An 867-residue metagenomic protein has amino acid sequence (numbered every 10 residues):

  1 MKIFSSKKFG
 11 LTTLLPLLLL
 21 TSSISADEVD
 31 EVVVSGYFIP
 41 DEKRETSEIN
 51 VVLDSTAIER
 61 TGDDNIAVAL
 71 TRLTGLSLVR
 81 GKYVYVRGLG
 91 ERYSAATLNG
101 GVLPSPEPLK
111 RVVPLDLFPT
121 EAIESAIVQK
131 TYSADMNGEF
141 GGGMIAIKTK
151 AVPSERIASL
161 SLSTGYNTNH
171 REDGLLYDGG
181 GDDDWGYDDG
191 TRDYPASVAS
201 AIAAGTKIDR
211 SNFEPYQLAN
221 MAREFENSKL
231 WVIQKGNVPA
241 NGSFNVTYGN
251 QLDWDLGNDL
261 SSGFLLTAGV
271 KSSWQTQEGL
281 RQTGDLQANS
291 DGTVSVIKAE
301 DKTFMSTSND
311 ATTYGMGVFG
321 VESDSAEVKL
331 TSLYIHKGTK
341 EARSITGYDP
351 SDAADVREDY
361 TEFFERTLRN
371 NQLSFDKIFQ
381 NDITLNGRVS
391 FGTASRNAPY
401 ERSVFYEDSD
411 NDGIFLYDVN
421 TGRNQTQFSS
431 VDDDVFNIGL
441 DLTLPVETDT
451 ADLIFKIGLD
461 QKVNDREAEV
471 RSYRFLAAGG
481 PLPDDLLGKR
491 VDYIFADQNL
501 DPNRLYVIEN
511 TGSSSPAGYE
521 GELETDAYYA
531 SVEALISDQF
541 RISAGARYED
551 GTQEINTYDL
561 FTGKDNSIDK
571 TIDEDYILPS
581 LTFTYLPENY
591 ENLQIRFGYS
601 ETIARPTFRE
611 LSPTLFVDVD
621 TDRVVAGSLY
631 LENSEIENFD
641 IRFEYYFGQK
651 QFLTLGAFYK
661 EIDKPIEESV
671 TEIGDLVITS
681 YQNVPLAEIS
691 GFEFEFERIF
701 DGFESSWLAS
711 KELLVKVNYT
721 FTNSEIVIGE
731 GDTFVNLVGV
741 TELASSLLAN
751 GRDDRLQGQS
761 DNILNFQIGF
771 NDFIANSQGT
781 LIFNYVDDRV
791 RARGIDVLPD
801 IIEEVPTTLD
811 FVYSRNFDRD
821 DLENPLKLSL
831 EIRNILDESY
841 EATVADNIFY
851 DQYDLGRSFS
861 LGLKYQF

Functional and structural regions predicted by a protein language model:
E31-E59, E91-T97, G101, P106: N-terminal periplasmic "start-of-domain" segments of outer-membrane beta-barrel proteins
T74, V102-K130, K150, L175-L176: Short acidic/polar hinge/loop motifs at secondary-structure boundaries that mediate gating or recognition
G101-V102, G338-K340, I345, S395-A398 (+11 more regions): Surface-exposed extracellular loop regions of Gram-negative outer-membrane beta-barrel proteins, predominantly
L117-S161: A beta-strand signature from Gram-negative outer-membrane beta-barrel systems, especially the internal plug domain
A201-R343, R366-N371, P579-T582: Transmembrane beta-barrel wall of Gram-negative outer-membrane proteins
N424-V431, L440-E447, D452-K456, L581 (+5 more regions): Conserved C-terminal beta-signal and adjacent last beta-strands/turns of outer-membrane beta-barrel proteins
V431, I438-D441, L486-F495, A626-E632 (+3 more regions): Outer membrane beta-barrel strand-and-loop segments of large Gram-negative receptors, especially TonB-dependent
D538-Q539, F652, A657-I662, I678-R791: Gram-negative outer-membrane beta-barrel transporters
